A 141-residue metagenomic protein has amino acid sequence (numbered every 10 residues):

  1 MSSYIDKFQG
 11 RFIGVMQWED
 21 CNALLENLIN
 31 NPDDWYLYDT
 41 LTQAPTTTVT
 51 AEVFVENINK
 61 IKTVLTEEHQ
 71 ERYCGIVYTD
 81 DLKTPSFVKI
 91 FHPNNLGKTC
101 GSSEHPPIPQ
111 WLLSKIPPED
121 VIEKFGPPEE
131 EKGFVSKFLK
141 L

Functional and structural regions predicted by a protein language model:
M1-Q43: N-terminal "first-domain core" detector
I13, D20, I29, P85-L141: Polybasic, proline/glycine-rich intrinsically disordered low-complexity segments
P32-W35, E71-G75: Short, surface-exposed beta-edge/turn micro-motifs
Y36-E56: A contiguous binding-surface segment within folded domains or other stable secondary-structure elements
L41, I58, D80-L82: Generic secondary-structure microfeatures
L41, P45, T63, K98-C100: Short, well-ordered helical secondary-structure segments
T50-Q70: Short linear interaction motifs
L65-T66, R72-D80, P85-P93, K98: Canonical SH2 domain fold
